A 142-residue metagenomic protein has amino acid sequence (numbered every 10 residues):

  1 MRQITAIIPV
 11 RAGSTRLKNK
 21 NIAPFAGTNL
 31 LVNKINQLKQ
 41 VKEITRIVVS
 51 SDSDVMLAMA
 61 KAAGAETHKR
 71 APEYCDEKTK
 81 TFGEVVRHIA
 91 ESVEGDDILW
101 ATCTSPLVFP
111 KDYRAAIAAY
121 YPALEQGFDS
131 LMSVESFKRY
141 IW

Functional and structural regions predicted by a protein language model:
Q3-S50: N-terminal glycine-rich phosphate-binding loop and ensuing alpha1 helix
A6, V49, W100, S130-M132: Structural beta-sheet core signal
R11, P72, T102, E135-S136: Histidine-centered beta-alpha loop that forms part of the nucleotide-sugar donor binding/catalytic region in diverse
I44, G95, E125-D129: Short, high-confidence coil segments that cap the C-terminus of an alpha-helix and link into the following beta-strand
S51-M56, S136-K138: Short, polar loop motifs at secondary-structure junctions
D54-L99, L107, K111-A115: Short phosphate-binding loop-to-helix
P106-W142: Conserved core of the sugar-phosphate nucleotidyltransferase
